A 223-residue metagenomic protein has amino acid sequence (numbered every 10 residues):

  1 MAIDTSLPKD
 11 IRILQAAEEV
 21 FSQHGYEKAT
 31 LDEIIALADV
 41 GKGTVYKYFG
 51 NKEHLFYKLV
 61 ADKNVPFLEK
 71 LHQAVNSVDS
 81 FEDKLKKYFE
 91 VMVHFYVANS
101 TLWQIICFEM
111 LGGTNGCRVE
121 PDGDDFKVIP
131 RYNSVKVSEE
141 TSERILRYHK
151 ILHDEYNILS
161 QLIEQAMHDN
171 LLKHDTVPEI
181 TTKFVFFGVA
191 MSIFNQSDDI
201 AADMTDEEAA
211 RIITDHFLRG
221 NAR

Functional and structural regions predicted by a protein language model:
M1-H24, K28-V40, H54: Basic, helix-initiating cap at the start of DNA-binding domains
S22, Y46-G50, Y57-K58, D62: Base-recognition residues in the alpha-helical recognition helix of bacterial helix-turn-helix
F56, V60, N64, L85 (+2 more regions): Amphipathic, non-transmembrane alpha-helical scaffold segments
K58, Q73-T101, T182-V185: Hydrophobic alpha-helical connector segments
H94, N157-D169, K183-R223: C-terminal peripheral helix-coil segments that are non-catalytic and often amphipathic
Q104-I106, H174-D175, S197: Short, hydrophobic secondary-structure boundary micro-motifs
G116-D169, E179-K183: Amphipathic alpha-helical packing segments from all-alpha helical-bundle domains
